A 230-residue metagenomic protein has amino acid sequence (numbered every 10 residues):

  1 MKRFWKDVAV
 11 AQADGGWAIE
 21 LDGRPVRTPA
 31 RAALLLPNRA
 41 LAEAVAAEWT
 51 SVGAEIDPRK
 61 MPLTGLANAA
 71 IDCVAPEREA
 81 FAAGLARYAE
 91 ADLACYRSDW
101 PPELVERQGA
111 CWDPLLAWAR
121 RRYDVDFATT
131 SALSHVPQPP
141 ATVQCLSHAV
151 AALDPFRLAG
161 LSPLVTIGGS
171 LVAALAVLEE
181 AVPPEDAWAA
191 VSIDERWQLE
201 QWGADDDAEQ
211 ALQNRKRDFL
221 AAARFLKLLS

Functional and structural regions predicted by a protein language model:
M1-P76: An N-terminal structural lobe/cap that precedes and organizes the functional/catalytic core across diverse proteins
P37-A40, P76, A110, T166-I167 (+2 more regions): Conserved active-site and cofactor/substrate-binding residues in soluble primary-metabolism enzymes
W49, G53, A119, Y123 (+3 more regions): Structural signal for hydrophobic packing residues in well-ordered secondary-structure cores of soluble enzyme domains
P58-M61, S131, G203: Short coil/turn segments at secondary-structure boundaries
E79-C145: Internal, conserved structured core segments that host functional sites
P137-D206, L220: An internal, amphipathic alpha-helical element
E209-S230: Long, charge-rich low-complexity segments
